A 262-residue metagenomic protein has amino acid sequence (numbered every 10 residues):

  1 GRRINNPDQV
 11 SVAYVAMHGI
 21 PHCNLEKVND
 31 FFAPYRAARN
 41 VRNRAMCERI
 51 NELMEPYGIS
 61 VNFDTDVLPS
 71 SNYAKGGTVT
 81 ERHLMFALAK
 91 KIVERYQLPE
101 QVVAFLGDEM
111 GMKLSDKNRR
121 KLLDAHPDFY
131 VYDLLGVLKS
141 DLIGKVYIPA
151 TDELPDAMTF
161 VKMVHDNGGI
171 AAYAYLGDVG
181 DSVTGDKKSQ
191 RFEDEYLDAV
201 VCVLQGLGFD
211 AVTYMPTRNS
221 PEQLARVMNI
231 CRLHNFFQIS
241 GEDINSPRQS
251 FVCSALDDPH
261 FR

Functional and structural regions predicted by a protein language model:
G1-V12, I20, L134-M163, N167-S250: An N-terminally biased module of ancient metal coordination in phosphate/nucleic-acid-related enzymes
G1-V79, A87, L207, T213-F261: A metal-dependent hydrolase metal-coordination microenvironment
R2-N40, M85-K145, D257-R262: Active-site gating loops and adjacent loop-to-helix segments of metal-dependent hydrolytic enzymes
N43-M46, K113, K117, D166 (+1 more regions): Short amphipathic alpha-helical "recognition" segments used for binding
E48, E52-P56, D124, T159 (+1 more regions): Polar/charged alpha-helical tracts
E48, E55, E81, E94 (+5 more regions): Glutamate identity and glutamate-enriched acidic tracts
I59-D64, T80, Q101, Y130 (+1 more regions): Secondary-structure junction/capping motif
